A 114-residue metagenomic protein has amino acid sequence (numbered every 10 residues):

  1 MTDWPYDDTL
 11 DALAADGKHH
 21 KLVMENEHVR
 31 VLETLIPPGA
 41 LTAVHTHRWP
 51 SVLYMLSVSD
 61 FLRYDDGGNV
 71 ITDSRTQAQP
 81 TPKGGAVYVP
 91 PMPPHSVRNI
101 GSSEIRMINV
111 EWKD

Functional and structural regions predicted by a protein language model:
M1-H19: Extreme N-terminal tail/first-helix region
A14-V44, R48-L53, M107-V110: A short glycine-rich, His/Asp/Glu-containing loop-to-beta-strand
T46-G67: Short, conserved beta-strand element in jelly-roll/cupin
G67-P91: Short acidic-glycine-tyrosine-enriched beta hairpin
V89, S102-D114: C-terminal partner/receptor-binding element of secreted or periplasmic proteins
V97-G101: Asparagine-centered strand-capping/turn motif at beta-strand->loop junctions
